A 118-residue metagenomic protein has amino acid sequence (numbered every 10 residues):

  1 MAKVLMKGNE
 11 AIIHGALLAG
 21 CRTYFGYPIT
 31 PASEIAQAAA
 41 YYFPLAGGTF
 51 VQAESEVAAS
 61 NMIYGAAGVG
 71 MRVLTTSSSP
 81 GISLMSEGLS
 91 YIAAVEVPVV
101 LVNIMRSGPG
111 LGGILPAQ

Functional and structural regions predicted by a protein language model:
M1-Q118: Thiamine diphosphate
